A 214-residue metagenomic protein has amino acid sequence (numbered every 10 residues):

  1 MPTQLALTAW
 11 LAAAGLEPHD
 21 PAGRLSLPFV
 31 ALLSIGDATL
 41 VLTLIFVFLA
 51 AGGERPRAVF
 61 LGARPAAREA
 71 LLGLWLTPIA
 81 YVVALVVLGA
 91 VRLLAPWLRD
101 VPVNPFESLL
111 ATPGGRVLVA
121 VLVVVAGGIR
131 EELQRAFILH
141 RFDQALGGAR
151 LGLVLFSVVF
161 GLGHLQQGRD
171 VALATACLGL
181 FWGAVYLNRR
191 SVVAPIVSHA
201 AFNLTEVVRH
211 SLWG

Functional and structural regions predicted by a protein language model:
P2-T3, L7-A9, R150, V154-S157 (+1 more regions): Functionally important transmembrane alpha-helices
W10-L32, G53-A126, Q144: Juxtamembrane helix-loop-helix connectors linking adjacent transmembrane helices in multi-pass membrane enzymes
L25-A51: Functionally critical transmembrane alpha-helices in membrane proteins and complexes, commonly lining
D37-V41, L122, A174-W182: Hydrophobic core segments of transmembrane alpha-helices in multi-pass, intramembrane catalytic enzymes
F46-P56, V185-N188: Structural signal for the C-terminal ends of transmembrane alpha-helices and the immediately following loop
P65-A70, P113-R116, A145-G152, G168-R169 (+1 more regions): Membrane-helix interface segments
A136-L146, V208-L212: Membrane-interfacial alpha-helical segments at the cytosolic side of multi-pass membrane proteins
L162-D170: Membrane-interface helix caps and helix-loop-helix hairpins in membrane proteins
